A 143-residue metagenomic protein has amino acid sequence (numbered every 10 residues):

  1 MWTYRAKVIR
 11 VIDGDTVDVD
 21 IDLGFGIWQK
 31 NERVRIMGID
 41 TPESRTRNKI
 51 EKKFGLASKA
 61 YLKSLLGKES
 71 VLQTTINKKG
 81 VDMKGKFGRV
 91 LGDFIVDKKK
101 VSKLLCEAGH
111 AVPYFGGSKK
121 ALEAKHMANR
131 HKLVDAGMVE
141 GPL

Functional and structural regions predicted by a protein language model:
M1-L143: Small beta-barrel nucleic-acid-binding modules, primarily SNase/OB-fold domains and secondarily Tudor-like barrels
